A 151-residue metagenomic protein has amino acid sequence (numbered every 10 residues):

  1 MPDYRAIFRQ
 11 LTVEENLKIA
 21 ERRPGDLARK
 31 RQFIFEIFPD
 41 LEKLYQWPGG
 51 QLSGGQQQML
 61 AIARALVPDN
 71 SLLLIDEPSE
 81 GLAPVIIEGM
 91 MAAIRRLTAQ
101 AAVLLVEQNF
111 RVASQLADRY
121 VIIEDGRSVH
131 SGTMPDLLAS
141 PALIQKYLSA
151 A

Functional and structural regions predicted by a protein language model:
Q10-R29, P39, G132, L148-A151: ABC-type ATPase nucleotide-binding domains, specifically the catalytic core motifs of the NBD
L11, Q51-L52, A65-L66: ABC ATPase signature
P48-L52, Q56: Conserved ABC ATPase signature
L66-S71, Q100: A short, proline-enriched helix->beta-strand linker immediately N-terminal to the Walker B motif in ABC-type P-loop
L73-E77: Catalytic Walker B motif of ABC-type/P-loop ATPase nucleotide-binding domains
I87-Q100: Helical segment within the ABC ATPase nucleotide-binding domain
A113-Q115: A short, surface-exposed alpha-helical micro-motif characterized by mixed small hydrophobic and charged/polar residues
